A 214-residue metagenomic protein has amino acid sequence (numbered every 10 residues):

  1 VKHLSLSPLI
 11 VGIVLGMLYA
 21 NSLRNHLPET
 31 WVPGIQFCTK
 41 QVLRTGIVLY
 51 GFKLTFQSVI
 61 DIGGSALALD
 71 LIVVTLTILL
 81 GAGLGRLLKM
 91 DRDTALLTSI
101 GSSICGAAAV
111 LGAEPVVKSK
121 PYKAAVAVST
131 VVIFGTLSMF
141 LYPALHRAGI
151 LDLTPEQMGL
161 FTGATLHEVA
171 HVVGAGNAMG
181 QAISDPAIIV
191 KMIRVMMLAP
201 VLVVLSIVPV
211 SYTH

Functional and structural regions predicted by a protein language model:
K2-L9, W31-F37, D61-D70, S184-M192: Interfacial loop-to-helix junctions that mark the boundaries of transmembrane helices in multi-pass membrane
P8, G12, G16, A20 (+12 more regions): Alpha-helical transmembrane segments in multi-pass membrane proteins
I13-S22, Q36-I62, L79-L80, L202-S206: Hydrophobic transmembrane alpha-helices of secondary-active transporters and Na+-translocating membrane complexes
A20-V32, L80-K89, A113-E114, S206-V210: C-terminal ends of transmembrane helices
G46-T94, P115-V132: Helix-loop-helix hairpins and the membrane-proximal interhelical loops of multi-pass alpha-helical transport proteins
F56-I62, R147-P155, N177-P186: Helix-coil boundary and interhelical linker segments in multi-pass alpha-helical membrane proteins
M90-S138, P155-G180: Alpha-helical membrane segments and immediately flanking helix-loop junctions that form or couple to the substrate/ion
T213-H214: Conserved small/polar residues in nucleotide/adenosyl-binding loops
